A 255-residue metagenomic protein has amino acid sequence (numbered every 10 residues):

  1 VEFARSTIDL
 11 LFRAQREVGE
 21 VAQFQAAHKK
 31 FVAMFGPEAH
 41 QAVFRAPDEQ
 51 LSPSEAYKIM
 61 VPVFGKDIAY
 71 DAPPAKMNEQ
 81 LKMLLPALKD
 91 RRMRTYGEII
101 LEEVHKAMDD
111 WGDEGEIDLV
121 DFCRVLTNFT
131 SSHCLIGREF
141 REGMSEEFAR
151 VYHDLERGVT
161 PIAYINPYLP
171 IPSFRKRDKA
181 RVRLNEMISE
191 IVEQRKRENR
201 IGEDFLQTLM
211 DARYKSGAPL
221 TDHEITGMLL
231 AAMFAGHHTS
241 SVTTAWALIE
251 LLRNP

Functional and structural regions predicted by a protein language model:
V1-R13, K29-K30, P37-Q41, A56-E139 (+3 more regions): Cytochrome P450 catalytic-domain helical core, especially the substrate-recognition surface and oxygen-activation
G19-A22, P86: Conserved micro-motifs of the catalytic ATP-binding
Q23, F31-V32: A residue-level structural signature of the nucleotidyltransferase/glycosyltransferase Rossmann-like core
V43-E49: Short Gly/aromatic-enriched secondary-structure transition segments
T127, T239-P255: Cytochrome P450 catalytic-core helices
N199-D204: Flexible, Gly/Pro-enriched loop and linker segments at secondary-structure and domain junctions
S216-M233: Short, hydrophobic/aliphatic alpha-helical segments
